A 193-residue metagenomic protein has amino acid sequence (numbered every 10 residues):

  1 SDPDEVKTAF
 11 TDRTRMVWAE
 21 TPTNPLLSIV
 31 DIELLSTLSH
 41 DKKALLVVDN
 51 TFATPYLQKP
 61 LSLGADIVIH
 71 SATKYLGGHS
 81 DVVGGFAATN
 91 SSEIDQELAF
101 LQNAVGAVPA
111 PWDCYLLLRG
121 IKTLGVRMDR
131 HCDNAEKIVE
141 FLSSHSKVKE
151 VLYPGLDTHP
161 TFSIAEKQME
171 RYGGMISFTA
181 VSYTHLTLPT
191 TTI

Functional and structural regions predicted by a protein language model:
S1-S143, K147, L152: Conserved PLP-enzyme active-site core in the AAT-like
A88, S177-T179: Short hydrophobic/aromatic beta-strand micro-patches that form the beta-sheet surface supporting nucleotide- or nucleic
S92-E93, T158, V181-Y183: Short, glycine-/Ser/Thr-/acidic-enriched flexible segments
G120, T179-V181: A structural micro-motif recognizing beta-strand termini and the immediately following turn/loop segments
E136, L152-S177: Conserved glycine-rich beta-strand-loop-beta hairpin in the small C-terminal domain of fold type I
T184-T190: Conserved small/polar residues in nucleotide/adenosyl-binding loops
